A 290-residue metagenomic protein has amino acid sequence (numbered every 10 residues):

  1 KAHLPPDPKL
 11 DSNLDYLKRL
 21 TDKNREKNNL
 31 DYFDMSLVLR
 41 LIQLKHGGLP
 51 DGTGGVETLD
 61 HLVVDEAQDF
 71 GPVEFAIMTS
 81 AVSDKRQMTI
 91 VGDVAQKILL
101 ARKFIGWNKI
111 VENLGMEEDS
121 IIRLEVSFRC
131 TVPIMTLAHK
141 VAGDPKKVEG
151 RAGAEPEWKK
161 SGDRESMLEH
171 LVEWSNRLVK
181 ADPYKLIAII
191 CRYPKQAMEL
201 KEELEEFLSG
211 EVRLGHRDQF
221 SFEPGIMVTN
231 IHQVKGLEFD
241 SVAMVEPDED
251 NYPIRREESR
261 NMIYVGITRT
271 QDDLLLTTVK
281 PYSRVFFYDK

Functional and structural regions predicted by a protein language model:
K1-H61, E74-F75: Conserved helicase NTPase catalytic core signature
G47-H61, Q68-K290: Conserved helicase motor core of SF1/SF2 NTP-dependent helicases
